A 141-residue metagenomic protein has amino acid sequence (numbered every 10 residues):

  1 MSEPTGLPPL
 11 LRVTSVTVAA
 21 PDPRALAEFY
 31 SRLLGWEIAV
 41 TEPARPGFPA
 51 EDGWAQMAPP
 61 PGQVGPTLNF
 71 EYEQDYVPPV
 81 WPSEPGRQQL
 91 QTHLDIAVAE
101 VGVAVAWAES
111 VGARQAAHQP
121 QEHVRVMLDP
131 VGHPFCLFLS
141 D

Functional and structural regions predicted by a protein language model:
S2-P9, W81: A detector for short, charged/polar N-terminal pre-domain segments
G6-L11, T17-L68, V103-A106, S110-H118 (+1 more regions): Core segments of cupin and vicinal oxygen chelate
V13-S15, T92-H93: Short active-site oxyanion
P59-G86, L90-A97: Conserved, structured core segments of small domains
Q119, L137-D141: Short beta->alpha transition motifs characteristic of CBS
D129: Short, acidic, Ser/Thr-enriched surface-loop or helix-capping motifs
